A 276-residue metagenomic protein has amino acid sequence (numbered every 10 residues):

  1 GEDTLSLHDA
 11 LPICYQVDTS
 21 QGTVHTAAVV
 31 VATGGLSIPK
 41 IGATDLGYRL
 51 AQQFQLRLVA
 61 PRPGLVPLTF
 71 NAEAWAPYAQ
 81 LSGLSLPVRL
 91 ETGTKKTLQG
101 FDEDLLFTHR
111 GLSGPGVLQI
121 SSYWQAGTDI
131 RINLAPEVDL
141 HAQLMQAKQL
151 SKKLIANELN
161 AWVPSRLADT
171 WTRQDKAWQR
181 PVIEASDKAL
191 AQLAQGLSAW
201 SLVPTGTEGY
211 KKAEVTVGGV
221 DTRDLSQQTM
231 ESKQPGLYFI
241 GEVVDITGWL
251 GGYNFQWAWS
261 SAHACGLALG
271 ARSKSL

Functional and structural regions predicted by a protein language model:
G1-D9: Single conserved hydrophobic/aromatic residue that forms the stacking wall/gate of nucleotide- or nucleobase-binding
S6, T170-T247: A glycine-rich dinucleotide-binding beta-alpha-beta segment and adjacent secondary-structure elements that constitute
A10-V24, V29, L86, G93-K95: Conserved beta-strand-loop-beta-strand element in the redox core of flavoprotein oxidoreductases
V24-A43, A51-Q52, D104-R110, L237-F239 (+1 more regions): Short hydrophobic core segments
V31, L58-P61, G206, F239-I240: General beta-strand structural signal in soluble alpha/beta enzymes
G35-F54, I246-K274: A conserved FAD-binding loop/helix module that cradles the flavin
I38-P39, P67-L68, T108, L112-P115 (+2 more regions): Glycine-rich phosphate/pyrophosphate-binding beta-alpha loops
L56-K188: An anion/pyrophosphate-binding glycine-rich loop and adjacent beta-alpha core in soluble alpha-beta enzymes
